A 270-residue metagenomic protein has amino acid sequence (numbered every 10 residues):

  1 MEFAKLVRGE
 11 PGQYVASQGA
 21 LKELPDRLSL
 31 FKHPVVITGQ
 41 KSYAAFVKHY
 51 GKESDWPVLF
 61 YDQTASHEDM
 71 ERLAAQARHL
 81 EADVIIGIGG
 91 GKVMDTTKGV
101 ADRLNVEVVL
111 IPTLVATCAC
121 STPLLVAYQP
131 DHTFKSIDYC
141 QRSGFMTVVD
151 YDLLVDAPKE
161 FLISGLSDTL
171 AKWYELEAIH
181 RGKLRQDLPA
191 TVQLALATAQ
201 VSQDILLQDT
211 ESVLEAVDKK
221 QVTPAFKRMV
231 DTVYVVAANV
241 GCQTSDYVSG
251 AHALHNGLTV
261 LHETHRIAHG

Functional and structural regions predicted by a protein language model:
M1-V84: ATP/NTP phosphate-donor binding region
K5-R8, R27-S29, R78-L80, A101 (+4 more regions): Solvent-exposed alpha-helices and their adjacent loops that cap or buttress functional pockets in soluble metabolic
Y43-F46, K92-K98, C118-C120, Y247 (+1 more regions): Short glycine/serine/threonine-rich phosphate/pyrophosphate-binding segments that cradle anionic phosphate groups
H49-K52, L73, V100-R103, P123-V126: Short, glycine/charged-enriched secondary-structure capping and boundary segments
A77-V100, L104-L114: A short, small-residue-rich loop immediately preceding and capping a beta-strand
L104-A197: A glycine/threonine-rich phosphate-anchoring loop and its flanking beta-alpha core in nucleotide/phosphate-binding
D187-G270: Active-site segments that bind and position negatively charged phosphate/pyrophosphate groups
